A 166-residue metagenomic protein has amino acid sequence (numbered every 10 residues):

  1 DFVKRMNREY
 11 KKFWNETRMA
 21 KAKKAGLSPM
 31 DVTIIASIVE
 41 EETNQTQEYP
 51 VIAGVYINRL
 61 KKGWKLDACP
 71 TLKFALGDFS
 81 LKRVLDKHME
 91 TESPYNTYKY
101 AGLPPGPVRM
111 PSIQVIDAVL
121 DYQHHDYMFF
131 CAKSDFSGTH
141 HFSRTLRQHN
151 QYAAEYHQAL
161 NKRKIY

Functional and structural regions predicted by a protein language model:
D1-Y166: Bacterial extracytoplasmic/cell-wall-associated proteins, especially those involved in peptidoglycan
